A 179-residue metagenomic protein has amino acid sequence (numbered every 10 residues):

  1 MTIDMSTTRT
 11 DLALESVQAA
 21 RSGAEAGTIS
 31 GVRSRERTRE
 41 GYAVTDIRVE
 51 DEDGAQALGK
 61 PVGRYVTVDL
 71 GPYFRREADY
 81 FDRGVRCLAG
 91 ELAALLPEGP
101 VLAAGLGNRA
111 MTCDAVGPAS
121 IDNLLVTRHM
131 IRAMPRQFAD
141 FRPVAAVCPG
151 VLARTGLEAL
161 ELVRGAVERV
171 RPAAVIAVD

Functional and structural regions predicted by a protein language model:
M1-V62: N-terminal amphipathic/basic leader segments beginning at the initiator methionine
D53-P97: An N-terminal, well-structured beta->alpha segment
L58-K60, L95-P97, R136-D140, V167-V170: Solvent-exposed alpha-helices and their adjacent loops that cap or buttress functional pockets in soluble metabolic
T67-G71, P100-M111, A146-G150: Short glycine-rich or small-residue beta-strand-to-loop segments that form or flank ligand, phosphate, metal/Fe-S
L88, L92, G117-L124, V163: Buried hydrophobic packing segments
N108-A146: Glycine-rich phosphate/diphosphate-binding loop of Rossmann-like nucleotide-binding domains
A133-A166: Glycine-rich oxoanion-binding loops at beta->alpha junctions
L160-D179: Glycine-rich phosphate-binding loop
